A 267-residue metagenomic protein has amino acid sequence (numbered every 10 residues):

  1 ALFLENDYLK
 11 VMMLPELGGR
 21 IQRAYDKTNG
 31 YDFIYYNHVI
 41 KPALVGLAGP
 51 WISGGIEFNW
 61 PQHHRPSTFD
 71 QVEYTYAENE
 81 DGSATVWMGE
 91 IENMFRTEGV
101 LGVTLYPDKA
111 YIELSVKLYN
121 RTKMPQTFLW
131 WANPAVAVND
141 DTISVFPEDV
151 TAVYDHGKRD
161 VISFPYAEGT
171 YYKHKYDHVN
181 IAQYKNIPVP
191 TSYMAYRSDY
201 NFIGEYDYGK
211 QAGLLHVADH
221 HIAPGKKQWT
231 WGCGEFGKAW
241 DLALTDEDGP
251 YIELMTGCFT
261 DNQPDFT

Functional and structural regions predicted by a protein language model:
A1-E5, S53-Y111, D140, K238-G257 (+1 more regions): Extended, loop-rich substrate-binding clefts of extracytoplasmic carbohydrate-active enzymes
L2-E5, L9-R23, K27, Y31-F33 (+3 more regions): A contiguous, surface-exposed recognition patch within enzymatic or periplasmic domains that forms
L14-E16, D26, Y36-N37, N59 (+4 more regions): Acidic/polar residues at beta-strand termini and the immediately following turn/coil
T28-A48: Active-site-surrounding "flap" and adjacent substrate/cofactor-binding loops of secreted or lumenal enzymes, prototyped
N29, A48, S53-G54, D81 (+3 more regions): Feature targets compositionally biased, intrinsically disordered low-complexity regions with long contiguous runs
L47-R65, V153-E168: Core domains of carbohydrate- and sulfate-ester-processing enzymes
E98-L101, L114-S115, T127-W130: A short secondary-structure junction signal
